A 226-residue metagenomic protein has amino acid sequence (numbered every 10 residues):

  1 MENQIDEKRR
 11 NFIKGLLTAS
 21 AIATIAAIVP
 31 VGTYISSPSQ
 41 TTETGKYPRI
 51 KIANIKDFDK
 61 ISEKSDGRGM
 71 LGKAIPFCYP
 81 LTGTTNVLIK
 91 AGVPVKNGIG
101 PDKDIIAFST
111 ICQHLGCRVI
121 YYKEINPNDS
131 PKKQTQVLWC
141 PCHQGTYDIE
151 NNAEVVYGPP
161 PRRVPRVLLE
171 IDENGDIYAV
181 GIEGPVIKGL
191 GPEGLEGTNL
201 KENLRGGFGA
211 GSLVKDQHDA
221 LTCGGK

Functional and structural regions predicted by a protein language model:
M1-A23: N-terminal secretory signal peptides and thylakoid transit peptides that target proteins across membranes
R10, T110, L138: Short alpha-helical basic/polar micro-motif
K14, P30-N128, I171-K226: N-terminal pre-ligand scaffold of iron-sulfur
K103-A107, Q134-V137, V164: Flanking scaffold residues of small Cys/His-coordinated metal-binding clusters
Q113, C140-P141: Cys/His/Pro-rich metal-binding microdomains
I125-T135, P160-P161: Short linker/helix segments within small regulatory modules
C142-G189: Short Fe-S-cluster ligation motifs
